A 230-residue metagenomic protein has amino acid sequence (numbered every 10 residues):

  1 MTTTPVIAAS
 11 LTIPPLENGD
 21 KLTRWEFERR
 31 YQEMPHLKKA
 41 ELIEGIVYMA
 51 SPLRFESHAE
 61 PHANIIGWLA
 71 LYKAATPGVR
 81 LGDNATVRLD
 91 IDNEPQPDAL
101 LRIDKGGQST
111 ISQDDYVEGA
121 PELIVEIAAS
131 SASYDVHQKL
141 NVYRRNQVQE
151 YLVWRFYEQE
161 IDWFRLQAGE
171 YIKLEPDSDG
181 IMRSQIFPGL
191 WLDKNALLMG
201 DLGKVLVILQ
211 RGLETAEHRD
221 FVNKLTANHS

Functional and structural regions predicted by a protein language model:
M1-S230: Gly/Pro/Ser/Thr-rich low-complexity, intrinsically disordered segments predominantly at protein N-termini
